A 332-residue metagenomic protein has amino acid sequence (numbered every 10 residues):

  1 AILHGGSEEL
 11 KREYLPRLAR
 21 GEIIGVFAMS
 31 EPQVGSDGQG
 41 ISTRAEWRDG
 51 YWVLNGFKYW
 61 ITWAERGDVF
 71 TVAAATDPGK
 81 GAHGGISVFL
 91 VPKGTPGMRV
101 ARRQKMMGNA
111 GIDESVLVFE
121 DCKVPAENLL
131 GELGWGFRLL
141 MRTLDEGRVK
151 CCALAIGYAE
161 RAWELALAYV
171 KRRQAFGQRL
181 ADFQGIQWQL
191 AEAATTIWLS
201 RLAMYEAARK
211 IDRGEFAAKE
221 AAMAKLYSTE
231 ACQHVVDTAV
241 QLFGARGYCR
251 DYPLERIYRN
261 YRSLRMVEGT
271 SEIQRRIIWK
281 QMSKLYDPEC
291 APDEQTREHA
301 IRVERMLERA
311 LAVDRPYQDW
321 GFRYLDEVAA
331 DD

Functional and structural regions predicted by a protein language model:
A1-G5, F27: Flexible, glycine-rich active-site loops centered on histidine and acidic residues that chelate a metal or position
G5-L10, R17, G21, G35-G38 (+4 more regions): Alpha-helical interface subdomain recognition
G5-S7, R48-G50, A75-G79, K93-P96 (+2 more regions): Short loop segments at secondary-structure junctions
G21-M29: A short, Trp-centered hydrophobic/proline-enriched beta-strand micro-motif
V26, G40-R44, Y51, V69-A73 (+4 more regions): Conserved hydrophobic/aromatic beta-strand scaffold that supports enzyme active sites
Q33-S36, W60-W63, G79-K80, M106-D113: Short Gly/Pro-enriched turn/cap motifs at secondary-structure boundaries
G40, G94-P125: Flexible, small-/acidic-enriched active-site or ligand-binding loops
Y51, N55-V100: A short core secondary-structure module
